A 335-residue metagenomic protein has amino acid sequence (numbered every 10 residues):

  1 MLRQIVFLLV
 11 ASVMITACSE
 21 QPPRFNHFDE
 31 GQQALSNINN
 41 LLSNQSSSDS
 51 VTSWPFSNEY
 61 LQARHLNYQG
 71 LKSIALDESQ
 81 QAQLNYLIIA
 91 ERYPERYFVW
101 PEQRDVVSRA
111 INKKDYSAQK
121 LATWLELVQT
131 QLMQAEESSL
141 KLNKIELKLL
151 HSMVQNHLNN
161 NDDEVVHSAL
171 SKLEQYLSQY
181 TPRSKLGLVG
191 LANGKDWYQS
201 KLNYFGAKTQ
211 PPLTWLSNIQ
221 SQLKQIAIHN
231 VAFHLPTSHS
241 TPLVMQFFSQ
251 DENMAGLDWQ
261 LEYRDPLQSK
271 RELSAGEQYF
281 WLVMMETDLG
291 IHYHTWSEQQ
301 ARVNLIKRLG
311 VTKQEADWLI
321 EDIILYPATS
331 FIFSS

Functional and structural regions predicted by a protein language model:
M1-Q4: Positively charged n-region of N-terminal signal peptides that target proteins for export
V6-V10: Sec-dependent N-terminal signal peptides
C18-S335: N-terminal maturation segment of proteins
